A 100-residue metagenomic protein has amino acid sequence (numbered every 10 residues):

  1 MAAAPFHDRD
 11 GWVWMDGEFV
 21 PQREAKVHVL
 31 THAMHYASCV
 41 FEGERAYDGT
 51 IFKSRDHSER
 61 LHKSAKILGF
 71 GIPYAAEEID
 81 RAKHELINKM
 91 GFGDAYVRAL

Functional and structural regions predicted by a protein language model:
M1-L100: Conserved alpha/beta cores of soluble small-molecule-handling proteins
